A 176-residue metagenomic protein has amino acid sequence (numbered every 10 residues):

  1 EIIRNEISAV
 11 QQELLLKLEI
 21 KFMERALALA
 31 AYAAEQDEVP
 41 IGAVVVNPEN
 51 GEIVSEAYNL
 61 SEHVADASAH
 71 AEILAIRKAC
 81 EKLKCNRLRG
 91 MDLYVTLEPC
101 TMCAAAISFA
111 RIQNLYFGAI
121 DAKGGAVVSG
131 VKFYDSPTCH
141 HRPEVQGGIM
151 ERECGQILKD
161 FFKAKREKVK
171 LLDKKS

Functional and structural regions predicted by a protein language model:
E1-A33, P99, A105-S176: Zinc-dependent deaminase
Q36-P40: Short, flexible loop/turn motifs enriched in small residues
I41-V46: Short beta-strand scaffold segments in enzyme catalytic cores
N50-G51: Glycine-biased flexible loop/turn sites that connect beta-strands or occur in inter-domain linkers
V54-A57: A structural microfeature
H63-L74: A short, polar/charged loop-to-alpha-helix boundary motif
C85-L97: Immediate flanking context of iron-sulfur cluster ligation sites
